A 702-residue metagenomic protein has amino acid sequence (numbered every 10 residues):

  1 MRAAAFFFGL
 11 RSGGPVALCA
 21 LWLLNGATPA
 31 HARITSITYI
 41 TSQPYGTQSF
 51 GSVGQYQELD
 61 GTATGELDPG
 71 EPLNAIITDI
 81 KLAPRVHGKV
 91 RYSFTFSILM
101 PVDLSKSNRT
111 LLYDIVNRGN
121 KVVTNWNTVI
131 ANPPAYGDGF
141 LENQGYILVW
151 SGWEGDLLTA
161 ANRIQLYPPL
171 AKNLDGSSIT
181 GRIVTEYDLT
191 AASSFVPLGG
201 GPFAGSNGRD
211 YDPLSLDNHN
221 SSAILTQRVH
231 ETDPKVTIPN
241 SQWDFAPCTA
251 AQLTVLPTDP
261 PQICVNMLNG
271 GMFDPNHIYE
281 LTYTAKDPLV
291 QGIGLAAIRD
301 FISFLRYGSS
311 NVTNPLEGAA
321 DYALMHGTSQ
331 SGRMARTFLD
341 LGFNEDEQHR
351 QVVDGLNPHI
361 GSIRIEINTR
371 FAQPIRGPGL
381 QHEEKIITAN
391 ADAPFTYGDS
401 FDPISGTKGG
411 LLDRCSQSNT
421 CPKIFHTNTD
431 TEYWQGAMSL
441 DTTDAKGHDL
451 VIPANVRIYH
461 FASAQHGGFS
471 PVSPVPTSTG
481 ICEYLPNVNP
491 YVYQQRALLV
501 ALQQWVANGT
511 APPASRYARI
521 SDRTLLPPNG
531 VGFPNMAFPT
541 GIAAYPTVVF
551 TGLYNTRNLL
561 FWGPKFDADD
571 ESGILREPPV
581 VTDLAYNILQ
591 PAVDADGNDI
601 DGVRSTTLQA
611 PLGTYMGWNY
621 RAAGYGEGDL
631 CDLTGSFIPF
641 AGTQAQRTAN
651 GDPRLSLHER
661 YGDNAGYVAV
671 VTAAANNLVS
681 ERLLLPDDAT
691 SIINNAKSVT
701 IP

Functional and structural regions predicted by a protein language model:
M1-A17: Bacterial N-terminal signal peptides that target proteins for export
M1-F6, L24-N25, D68, P72: Intrinsically disordered low-complexity regions specifically enriched for long asparagine
G13-V16, L21-P29: C-terminal segment of classical bacterial N-terminal signal peptides
R33-P702: C-terminal His-loop and adjacent cap/lid subdomain of alpha/beta-hydrolase
